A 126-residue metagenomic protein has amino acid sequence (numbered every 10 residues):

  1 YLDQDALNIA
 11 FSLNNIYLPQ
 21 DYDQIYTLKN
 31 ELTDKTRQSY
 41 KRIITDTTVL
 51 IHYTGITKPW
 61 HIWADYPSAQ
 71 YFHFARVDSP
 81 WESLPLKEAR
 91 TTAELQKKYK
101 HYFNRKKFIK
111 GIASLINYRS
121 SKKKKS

Functional and structural regions predicted by a protein language model:
Y1-S126: A glycosyltransferase accessory/donor-loop signature
